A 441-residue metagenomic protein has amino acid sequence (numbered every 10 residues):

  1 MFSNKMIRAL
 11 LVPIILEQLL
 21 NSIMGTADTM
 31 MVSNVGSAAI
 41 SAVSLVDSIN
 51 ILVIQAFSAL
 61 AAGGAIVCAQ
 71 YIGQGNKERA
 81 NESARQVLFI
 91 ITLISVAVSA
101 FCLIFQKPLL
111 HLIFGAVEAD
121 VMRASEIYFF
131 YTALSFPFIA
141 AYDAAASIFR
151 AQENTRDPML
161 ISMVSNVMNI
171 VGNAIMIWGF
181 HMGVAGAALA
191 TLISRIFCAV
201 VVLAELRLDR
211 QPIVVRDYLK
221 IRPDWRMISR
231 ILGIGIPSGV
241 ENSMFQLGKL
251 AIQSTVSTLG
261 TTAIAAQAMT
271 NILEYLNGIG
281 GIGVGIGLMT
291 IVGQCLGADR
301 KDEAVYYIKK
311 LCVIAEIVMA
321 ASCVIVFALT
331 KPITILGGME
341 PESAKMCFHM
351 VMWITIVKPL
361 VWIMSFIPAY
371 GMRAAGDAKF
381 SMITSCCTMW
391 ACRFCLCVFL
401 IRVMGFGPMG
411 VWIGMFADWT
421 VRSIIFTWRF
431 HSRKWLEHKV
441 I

Functional and structural regions predicted by a protein language model:
M1-I14, C68-S135, G179-I236, V292-K358 (+1 more regions): Short alpha-helical transmembrane segments in multi-pass integral membrane proteins
F2-M30, N34-V35, I51-G63, V67 (+5 more regions): N-terminal transmembrane alpha-helices
A9-D28, Y131, S165, S194-C198 (+3 more regions): Transmembrane helical elements of multi-pass membrane transporters/channels
I14, Q18, T29-M30, I66 (+16 more regions): Transmembrane alpha-helix boundary and packing residues in multipass membrane permease domains and related
L19, I23-S41, L110-A119, I175-M182 (+4 more regions): Helix-terminus/linker motif at the lipid-water interface of multi-pass membrane proteins
S37-S48, S125, F129, A188 (+4 more regions): Small-residue hotspots at the loop-to-helix junctions and early N-terminal turns of transmembrane alpha-helices
I40-A100, I139-P158, I264-T330, W362-C386: Small-residue-rich hydrophobic transmembrane alpha-helices
A61, Y131-R150, P158-N166, A187-V202 (+5 more regions): Short runs within selected transmembrane alpha-helices of multi-pass transporters and secretion channels
